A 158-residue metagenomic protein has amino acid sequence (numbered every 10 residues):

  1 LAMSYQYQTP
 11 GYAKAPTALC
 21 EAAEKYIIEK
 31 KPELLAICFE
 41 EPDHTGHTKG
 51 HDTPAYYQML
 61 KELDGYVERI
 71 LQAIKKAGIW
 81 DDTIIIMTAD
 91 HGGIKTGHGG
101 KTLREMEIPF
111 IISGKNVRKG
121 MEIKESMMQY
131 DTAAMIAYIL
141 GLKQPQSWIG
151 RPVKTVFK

Functional and structural regions predicted by a protein language model:
L1, E21-G65, R69: Active-site His/acidic residue clusters
L1-K30, T132, Y138, P152-V156: Active-site-proximal alpha/beta segments of enzymes that process anionic O-linked groups
P10-T17, P54-D64, I123-Y130, S147: Soluble non-cytosolic domains of exported or imported proteins
K25-I28, K75-I79, Q144: Surface-exposed acidic, glycine-flexible loop patches that form ligand/cofactor-binding and adhesion interfaces
K30-L35, I79-I85, K115: Loop/turn elements at helix/coil->beta-strand transitions in domains of secreted/extracellular proteins
E41-T45, H91-I94, N116-R118: Solvent-exposed loop/turn segments at secondary-structure junctions within structured extracellular/periplasmic domains
M59-L103, F110, I136: Metal-dependent active-site segment of extracytoplasmic phospho-/sulfohydrolases and closely related
K101-K143, K154: Substrate-binding rim/cap in mid-to-C-terminal beta-strand-loop elements of soluble/periplasmic
